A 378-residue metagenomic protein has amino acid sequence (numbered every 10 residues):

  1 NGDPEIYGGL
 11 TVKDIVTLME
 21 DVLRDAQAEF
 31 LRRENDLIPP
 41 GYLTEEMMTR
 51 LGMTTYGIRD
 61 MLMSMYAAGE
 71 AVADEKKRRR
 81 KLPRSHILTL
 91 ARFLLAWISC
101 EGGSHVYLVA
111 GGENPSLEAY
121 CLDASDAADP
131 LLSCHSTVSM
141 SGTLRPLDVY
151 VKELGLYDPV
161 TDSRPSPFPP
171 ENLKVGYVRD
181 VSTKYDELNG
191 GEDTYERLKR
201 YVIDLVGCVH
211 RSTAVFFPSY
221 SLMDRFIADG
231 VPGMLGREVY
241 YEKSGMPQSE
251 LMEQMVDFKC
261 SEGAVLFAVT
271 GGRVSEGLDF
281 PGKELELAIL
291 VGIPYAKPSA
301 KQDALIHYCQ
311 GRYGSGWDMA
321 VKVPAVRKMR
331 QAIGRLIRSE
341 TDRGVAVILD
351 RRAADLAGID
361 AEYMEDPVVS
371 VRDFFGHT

Functional and structural regions predicted by a protein language model:
N1-T213, P218-G233: Conserved coupling segment at the C-terminus of the helicase ATP-binding
C134-H135, G236-R237, L285: Short, well-ordered alpha-helix to beta-strand connector turns
V149-K152, N189, I227-D229, L278-F280 (+2 more regions): Short acidic, glycine/serine/threonine-rich loops at helix termini
K152-L156, G230-P232, P281-L285, L305-I306 (+1 more regions): Short, solvent-exposed amphipathic alpha-helical segments in soluble enzyme and RNA/protein-processing domains
D158-S163, V231-E253: Conserved RecA-like helicase motor-core motifs
R179-D193, E242-R352: Conserved RecA-like P-loop NTPase helicase motor core
A214, S221-M223, R338-T378: Long, largely alpha-helical accessory region at the distal end of helicase-like NTP-driven motors
